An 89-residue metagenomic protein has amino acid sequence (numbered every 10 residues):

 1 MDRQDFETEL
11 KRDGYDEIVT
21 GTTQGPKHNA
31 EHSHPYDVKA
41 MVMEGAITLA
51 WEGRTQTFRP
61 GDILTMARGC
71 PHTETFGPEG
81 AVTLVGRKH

Functional and structural regions predicted by a protein language model:
E7, H28-H34, W51, T75-F76: Short histidine-centered beta-strand/loop micro-motifs that create catalytic or ligand/metal-coordination sites
L10-Y15: N-terminal acidic leader/helix
D16-H34, R68-G69: Conserved short histidine dyad/triad with adjacent acidic residue
G25, P35, R54, C70-P71 (+1 more regions): A generic "binding-loop/recognition-motif" signal
G25-P26, E44-A46, H89: Short, charged/polar surface micro-motifs in flexible loops or helix N-caps
S33-L49: Short, conserved beta-strand element in jelly-roll/cupin
E52-G69: Short acidic-glycine-tyrosine-enriched beta hairpin
R68-H89: Ligand-binding loop in jelly-roll beta-barrel domains
